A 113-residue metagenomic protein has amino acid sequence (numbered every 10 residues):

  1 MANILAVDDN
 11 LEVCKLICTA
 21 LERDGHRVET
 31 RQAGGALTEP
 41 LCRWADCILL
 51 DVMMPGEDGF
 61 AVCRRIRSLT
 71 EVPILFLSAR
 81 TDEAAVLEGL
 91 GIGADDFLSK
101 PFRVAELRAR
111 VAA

Functional and structural regions predicted by a protein language model:
C14, P55, D82, K100: The feature encodes the CheY-like receiver
K15-R23: Charged docking surfaces used in two-component/phosphorelay signaling
G25-A33, P40: Short hydrophobic/Thr-rich beta-strand motif most characteristic of the beta2 strand and flanking loop of CheY-like
Q32-A33, D58-A61: Acidic catalytic/metal-coordinating carboxylates
L41-W44, R65-V72, I92: Conserved phosphotransfer cores of two-component systems
D51, S78: Active-site residues of response regulator receiver
A84, F102-A112: C-terminal output helix
